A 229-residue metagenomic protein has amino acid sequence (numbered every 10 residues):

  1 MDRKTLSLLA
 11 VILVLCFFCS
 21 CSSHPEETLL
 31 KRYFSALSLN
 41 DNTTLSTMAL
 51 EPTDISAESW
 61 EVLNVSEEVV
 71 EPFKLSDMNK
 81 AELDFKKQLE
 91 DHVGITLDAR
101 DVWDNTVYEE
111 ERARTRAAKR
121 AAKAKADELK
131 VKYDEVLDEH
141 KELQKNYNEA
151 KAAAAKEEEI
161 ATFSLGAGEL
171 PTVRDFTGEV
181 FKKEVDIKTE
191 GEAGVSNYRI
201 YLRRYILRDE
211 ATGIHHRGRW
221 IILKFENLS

Functional and structural regions predicted by a protein language model:
M1-L8: Bacterial N-terminal signal peptides that target proteins for export
R3, L15, E27, A167-E169: Generic, low-specificity signal for short hydrophobic/alpha-helical stretches with a mild N-terminal bias, encompassing
L9-F17: Bacterial N-terminal signal peptides
L15, C21-S22, S229: N-terminal intrinsically disordered, low-complexity tails enriched in polar/charged
S20-L39, T47, D54-I55, S66-F73 (+2 more regions): Short, low-complexity N-terminal intrinsically disordered segments enriched in polar/charged residues
S59-V62: Intrinsically disordered, low-complexity regions enriched in acidic/Ser/Thr/Pro/Gln residues
K87-S229: Exposed beta-sheet edge and beta->alpha loop/turn motif
